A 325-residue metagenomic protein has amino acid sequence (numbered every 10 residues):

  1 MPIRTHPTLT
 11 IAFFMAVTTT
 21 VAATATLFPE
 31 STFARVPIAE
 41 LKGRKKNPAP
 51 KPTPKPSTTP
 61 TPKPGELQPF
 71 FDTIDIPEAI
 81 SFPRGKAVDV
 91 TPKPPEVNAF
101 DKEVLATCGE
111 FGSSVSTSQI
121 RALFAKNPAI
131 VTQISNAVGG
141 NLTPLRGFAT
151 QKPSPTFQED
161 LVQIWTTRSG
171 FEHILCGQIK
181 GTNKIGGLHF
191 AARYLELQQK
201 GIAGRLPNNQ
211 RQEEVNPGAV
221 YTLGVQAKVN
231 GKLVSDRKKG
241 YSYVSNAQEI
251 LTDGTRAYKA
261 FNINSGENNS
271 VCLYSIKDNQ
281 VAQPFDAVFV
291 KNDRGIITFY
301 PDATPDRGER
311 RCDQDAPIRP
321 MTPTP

Functional and structural regions predicted by a protein language model:
M1-P2, T19, P323: Non-Sec secretion/translocation targeting segments of pathogen effectors
P2-M15: Bacterial N-terminal signal peptides that target proteins for export
I11-A12, T26, S31, Q283 (+1 more regions): Short non-domain terminal segments
A12-T18, E30-S31, R44, Q226: Low-complexity, intrinsically disordered/propeptide-like segments
A12-T26, A49-T61: Low-complexity, intrinsically disordered tandem-repeat tracts enriched in small/polar residues
T20-L41: Signal peptide processing junction and immediate N-terminal pro/mature segment of secreted/exported proteins
R35-G43, N47-V90, P94, N98 (+3 more regions): Functional cores of ribonucleases/endoribonucleases
